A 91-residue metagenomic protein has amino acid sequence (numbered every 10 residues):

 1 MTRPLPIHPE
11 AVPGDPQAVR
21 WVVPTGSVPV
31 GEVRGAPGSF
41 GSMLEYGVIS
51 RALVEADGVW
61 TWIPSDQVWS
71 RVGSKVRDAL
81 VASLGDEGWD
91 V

Functional and structural regions predicted by a protein language model:
M1-R3, W21, G35, L44: Intrinsic low-complexity, intrinsically disordered or marginally ordered coil/linker segments
T2-I7, V22-T25, V54-A56, R71 (+1 more regions): Extended, charged alpha/beta regions that create polyanion-binding interfaces
P9-G31: Short glycine-/aliphatic-rich beta-strand segments at the starts of folded cytosolic domains
S27-G35, Q67-V72: Short, conserved charged micro-motifs
S39-E55: Short acidic amphipathic segments
D57-P64: A generic structural motif
S65-A82: Charge-rich, low-aromatic oligomerization/scaffolding segments with amphipathic character
V81-V91: Conserved short beta-strand edge segments in small beta-sheet-based binding/regulatory domains
